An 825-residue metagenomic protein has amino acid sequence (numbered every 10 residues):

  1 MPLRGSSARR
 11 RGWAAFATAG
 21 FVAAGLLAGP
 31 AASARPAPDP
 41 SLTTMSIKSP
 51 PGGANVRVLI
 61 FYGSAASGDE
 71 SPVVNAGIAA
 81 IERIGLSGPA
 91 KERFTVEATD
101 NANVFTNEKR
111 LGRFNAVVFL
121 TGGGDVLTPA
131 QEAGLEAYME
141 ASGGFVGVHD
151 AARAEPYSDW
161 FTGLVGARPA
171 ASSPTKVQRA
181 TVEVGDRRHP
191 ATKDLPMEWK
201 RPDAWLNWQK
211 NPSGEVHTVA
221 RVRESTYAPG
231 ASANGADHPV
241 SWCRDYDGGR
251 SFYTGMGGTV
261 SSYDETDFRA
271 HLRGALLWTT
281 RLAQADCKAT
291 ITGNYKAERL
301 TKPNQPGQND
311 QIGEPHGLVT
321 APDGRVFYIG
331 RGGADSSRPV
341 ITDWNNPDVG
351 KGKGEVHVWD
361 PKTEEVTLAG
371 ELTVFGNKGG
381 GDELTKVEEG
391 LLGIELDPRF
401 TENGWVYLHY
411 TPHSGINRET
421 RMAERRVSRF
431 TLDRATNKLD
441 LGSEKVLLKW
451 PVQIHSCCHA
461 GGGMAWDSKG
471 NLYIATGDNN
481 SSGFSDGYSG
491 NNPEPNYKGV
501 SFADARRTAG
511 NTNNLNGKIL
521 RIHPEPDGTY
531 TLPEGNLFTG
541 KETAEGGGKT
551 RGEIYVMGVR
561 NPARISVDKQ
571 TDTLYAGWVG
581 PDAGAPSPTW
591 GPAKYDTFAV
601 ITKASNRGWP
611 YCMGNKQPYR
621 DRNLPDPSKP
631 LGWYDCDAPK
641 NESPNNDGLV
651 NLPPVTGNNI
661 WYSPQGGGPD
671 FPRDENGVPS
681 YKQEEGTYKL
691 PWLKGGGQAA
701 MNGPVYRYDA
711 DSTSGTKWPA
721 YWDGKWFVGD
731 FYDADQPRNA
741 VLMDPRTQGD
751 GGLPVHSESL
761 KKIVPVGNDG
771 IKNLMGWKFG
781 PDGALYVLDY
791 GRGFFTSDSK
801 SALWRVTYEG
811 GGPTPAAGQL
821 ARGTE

Functional and structural regions predicted by a protein language model:
P2-P36: Secretory targeting and sorting signals
A37-G53, T226-A228, S232-V240, R244-T290: Extracellular ligand-binding/catalytic regions of CAZymes and related secreted enzymes and adhesion modules
D39, T43, A167, S173-G248: Catalytic beta-strand/loop cores that center a nucleophilic Ser/Cys/Thr and support acyl-enzyme chemistry
R57-A154: Helical hinge/lid and interdomain linker segments adjacent to catalytic or ligand-binding clefts that mediate domain
F119, G124-L195: A glycine-rich, often tryptophan-bearing local segment used as a flexible ligand/cofactor-contacting loop or short
D286-T292, A334-G354, G380-L384, E389-L391 (+6 more regions): Beta-propeller domain segments
T320-D323, L396-E402, W466-K469, D568-T571 (+3 more regions): Residue-level detector of Asp-centered blade-edge/turn motifs that repeat once per structural unit in beta-propeller
R421-A465: Asp-box/WD-like beta-propeller blade repeats and closely related beta-sheet repeat scaffolds
